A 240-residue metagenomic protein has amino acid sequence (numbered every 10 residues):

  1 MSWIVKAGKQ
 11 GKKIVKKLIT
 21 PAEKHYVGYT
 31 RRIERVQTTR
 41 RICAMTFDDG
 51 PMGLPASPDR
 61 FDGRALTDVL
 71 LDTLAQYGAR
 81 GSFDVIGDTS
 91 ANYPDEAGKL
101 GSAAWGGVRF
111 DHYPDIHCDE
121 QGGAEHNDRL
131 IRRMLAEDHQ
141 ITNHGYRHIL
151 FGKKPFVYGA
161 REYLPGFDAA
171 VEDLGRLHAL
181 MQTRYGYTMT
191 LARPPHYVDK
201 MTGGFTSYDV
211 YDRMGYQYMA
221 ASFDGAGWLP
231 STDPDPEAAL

Functional and structural regions predicted by a protein language model:
I4: Catalytic-site microenvironment of enzymes that process N-acetyl-hexosamine-containing cell-wall polysaccharides
G8-G159, P165-A169, D173-M189, P194: Active-site beta->alpha N-cap acidic-glycine motif
G53, H148-F151, V198-T202, A226-W228: Active-site environment of divalent metal-dependent phosphoester hydrolases
G87, H196-V198, D224: Residue-level signal for short, function-critical loop segments
S102-A104, A160-E162, Y211-R213, A238-A239: Short, low-complexity, polar/charged sequence segments that are solvent-exposed and flexible
L180, R184-T188, H196-Y218: Domain-start "cap" segments at the beginnings of catalytic or binding domains
G204-L240: His/Asp/Glu-enriched short active-site or ligand-binding loop at hydrolase and phosphoryl-transfer sites
